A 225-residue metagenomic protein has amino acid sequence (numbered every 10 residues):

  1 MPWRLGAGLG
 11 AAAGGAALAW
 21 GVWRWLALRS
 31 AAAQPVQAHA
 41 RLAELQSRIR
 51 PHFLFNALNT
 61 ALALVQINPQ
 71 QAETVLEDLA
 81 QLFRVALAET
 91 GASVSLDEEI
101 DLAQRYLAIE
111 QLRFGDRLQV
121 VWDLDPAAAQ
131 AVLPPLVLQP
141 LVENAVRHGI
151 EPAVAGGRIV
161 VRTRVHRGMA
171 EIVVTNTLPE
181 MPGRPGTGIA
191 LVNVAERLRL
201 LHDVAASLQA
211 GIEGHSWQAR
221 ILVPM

Functional and structural regions predicted by a protein language model:
G6-R48, F53-V192, E196-S207, G211 (+1 more regions): Two-component histidine phosphotransfer core
L222: Short hydrophobic/aromatic beta-strand micro-patches that form the beta-sheet surface supporting nucleotide- or nucleic
